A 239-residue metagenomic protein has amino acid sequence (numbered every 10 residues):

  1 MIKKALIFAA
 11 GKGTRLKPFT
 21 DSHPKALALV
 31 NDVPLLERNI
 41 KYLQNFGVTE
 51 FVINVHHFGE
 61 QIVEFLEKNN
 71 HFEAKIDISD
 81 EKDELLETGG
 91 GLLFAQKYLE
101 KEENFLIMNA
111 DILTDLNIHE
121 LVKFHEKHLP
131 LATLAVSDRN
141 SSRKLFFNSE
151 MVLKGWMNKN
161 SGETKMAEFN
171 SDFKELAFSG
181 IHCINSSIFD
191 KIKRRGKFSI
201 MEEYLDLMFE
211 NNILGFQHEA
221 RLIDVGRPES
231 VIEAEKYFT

Functional and structural regions predicted by a protein language model:
M1-I7, V33-N109, E120, R194-R195 (+1 more regions): Conserved N-terminal catalytic core of the sugar/cofactor nucleotidyltransferase
M1-T20, L27: N-proximal low-complexity "stem/linker" segments adjacent to membrane-targeting elements
K12, A110-I112: Active-site metal-binding loops of divalent metal-dependent hydrolases
S22-E37: Short catalytic helix/loop segments, enriched in acidic residues and glycine and frequently bearing histidine
V30, F146-N148, V225: Short beta-strand-to-turn element immediately C-terminal to the catalytic PLP-Schiff-base lysine in fold type I
L106, L113, H119-E126, R139-N140 (+1 more regions): Catalytic-core segments of class I nucleotidyltransferases/pyrophosphorylases that form NMP-activated intermediates
H128-D138: A short, conserved acidic/glycine-rich loop-to-beta-strand motif that forms the donor nucleotide-sugar/metal
